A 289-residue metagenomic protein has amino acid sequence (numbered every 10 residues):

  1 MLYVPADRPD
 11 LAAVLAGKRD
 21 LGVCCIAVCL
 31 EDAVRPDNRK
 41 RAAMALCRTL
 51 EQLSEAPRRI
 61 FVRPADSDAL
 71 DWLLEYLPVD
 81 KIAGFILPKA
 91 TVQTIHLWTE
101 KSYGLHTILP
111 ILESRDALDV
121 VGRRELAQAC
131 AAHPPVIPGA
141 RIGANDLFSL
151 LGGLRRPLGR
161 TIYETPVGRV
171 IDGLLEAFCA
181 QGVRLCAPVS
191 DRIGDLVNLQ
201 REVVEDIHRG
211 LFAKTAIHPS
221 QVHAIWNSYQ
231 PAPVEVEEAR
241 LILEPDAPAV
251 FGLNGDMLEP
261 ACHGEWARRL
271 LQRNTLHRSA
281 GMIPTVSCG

Functional and structural regions predicted by a protein language model:
M1-G289: Expand to "…catalyze enediolate/carbanion chemistry for C-C bond making/breaking, isomerization, decarboxylation
